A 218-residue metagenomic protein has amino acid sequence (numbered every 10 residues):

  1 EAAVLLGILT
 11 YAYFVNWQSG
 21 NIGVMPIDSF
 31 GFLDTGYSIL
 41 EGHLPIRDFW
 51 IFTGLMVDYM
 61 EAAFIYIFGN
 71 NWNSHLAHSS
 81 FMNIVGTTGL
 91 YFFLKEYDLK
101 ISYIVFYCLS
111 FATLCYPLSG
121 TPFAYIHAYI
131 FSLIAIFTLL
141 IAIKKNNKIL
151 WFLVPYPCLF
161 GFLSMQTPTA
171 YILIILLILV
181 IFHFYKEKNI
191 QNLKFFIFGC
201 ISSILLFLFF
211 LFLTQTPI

Functional and structural regions predicted by a protein language model:
E1-V15: Start-transfer (signal-anchor) and selected internal transmembrane alpha helices of multi-pass inner/ER membrane
Q18-T35, P45-E61, N70-N73: Extracytoplasmic catalytic/substrate-binding loops of multi-pass membrane glycan-assembly enzymes
V57, N83-T87, A124-F137, Y171-L179: Hydrophobic core segments of transmembrane alpha-helices in multi-pass, intramembrane catalytic enzymes
D58, W72, L76, C108-F131 (+2 more regions): Aromatic- and kink-enriched transmembrane "portal" helix at the membrane-lumen/periplasm boundary that abuts
A77-K100, I134: Transmembrane-helix motifs of polytopic, lipid-linked glycan transferases
A112, I149-P168, I172-L177, S202-F207: Membrane-interface alpha helices of multi-pass inner-membrane proteins
T138-G161, N189-I201: Short hydrophobic alpha-helices at membrane interfaces in multi-pass membrane enzymes
Y171-I204: Perimembrane helix-loop-helix junctions
